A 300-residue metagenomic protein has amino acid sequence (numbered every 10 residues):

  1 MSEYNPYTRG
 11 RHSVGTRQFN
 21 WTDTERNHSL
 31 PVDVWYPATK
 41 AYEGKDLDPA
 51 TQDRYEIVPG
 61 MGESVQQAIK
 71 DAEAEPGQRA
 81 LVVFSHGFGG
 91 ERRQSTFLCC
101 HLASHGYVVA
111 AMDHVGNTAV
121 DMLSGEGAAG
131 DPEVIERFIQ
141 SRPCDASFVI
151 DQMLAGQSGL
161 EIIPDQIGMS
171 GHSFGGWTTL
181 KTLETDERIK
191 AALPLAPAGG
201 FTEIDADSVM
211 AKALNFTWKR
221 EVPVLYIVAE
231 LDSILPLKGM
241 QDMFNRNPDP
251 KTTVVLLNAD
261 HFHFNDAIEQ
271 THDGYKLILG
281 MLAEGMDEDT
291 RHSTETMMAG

Functional and structural regions predicted by a protein language model:
M1-S2, R246-G300: C-terminal catalytic-base region of ester-bond hydrolases, centering on the histidine of the charge-relay
M1-V83, A283-R291, E295, A299: Domain-level recognition of soluble alpha/beta enzyme cores, biased toward histidine phosphatases/phosphomutases
V34, L102, A146, I167 (+1 more regions): Divalent metal-coordination and catalytic microenvironments
W35-Q52, H114-A119, T252-G274: Short, solvent-exposed beta-strand-terminating loops
S64-R79, F84-M122, F201-T202, S233-P236: Short substrate-entry loop that stabilizes the transition state in hydrolases
E73, K190-F264: The feature captures the conserved acid-bearing segment of alpha/beta-hydrolase catalytic domains
G116-T118, S124, G130-P164, K181: Alpha/beta-hydrolase active-site loop
V149-K219: Primarily recognizes the serine-hydrolase "nucleophile elbow" in alpha/beta-hydrolase and SGNH/GDSL folds
